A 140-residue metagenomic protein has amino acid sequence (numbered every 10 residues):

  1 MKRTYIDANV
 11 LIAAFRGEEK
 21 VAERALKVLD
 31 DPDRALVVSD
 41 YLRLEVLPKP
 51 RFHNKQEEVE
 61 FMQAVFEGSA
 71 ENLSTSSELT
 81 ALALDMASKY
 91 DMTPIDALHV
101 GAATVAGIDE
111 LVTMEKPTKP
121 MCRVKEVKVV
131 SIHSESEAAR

Functional and structural regions predicted by a protein language model:
M1-V38, R51-F61, K128-R140: Short, well-structured N-terminal submotif of metal-dependent ribonuclease cores
R3, S69-N72, V100-R140: Acidic, PIN/NYN-like endoribonuclease modules and their adjacent C-terminal/linker elements
I6, V38, S74, P94-A97 (+1 more regions): Short beta-strand scaffold positions
V10-L11, L42, L79, H99 (+1 more regions): Alpha-helix capping/helix-boundary segments
A64: An acidic/histidine-cluster motif and surrounding catalytic segment that typifies divalent-metal-assisted enzyme active
S69-K89: Acidic catalytic patch
